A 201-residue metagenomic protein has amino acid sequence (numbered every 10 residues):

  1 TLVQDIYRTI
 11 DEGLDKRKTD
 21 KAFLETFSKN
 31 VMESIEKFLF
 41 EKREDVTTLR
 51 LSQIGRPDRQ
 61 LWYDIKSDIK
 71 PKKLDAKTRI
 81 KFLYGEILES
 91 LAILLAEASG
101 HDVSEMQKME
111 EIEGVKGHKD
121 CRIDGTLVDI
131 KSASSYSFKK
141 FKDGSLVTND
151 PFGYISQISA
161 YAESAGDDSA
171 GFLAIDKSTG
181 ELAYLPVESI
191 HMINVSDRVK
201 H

Functional and structural regions predicted by a protein language model:
T1-L127, S134-T148, F152: Metal-dependent nuclease catalytic cores that hydrolyze phosphodiester bonds in DNA/RNA, characterized by
K18, T148, S164-H201: Metal-dependent nuclease catalytic regions and adjoining charged, substrate-binding loops involved in nucleic-acid end
G85, E89, Y154-I158, S196-V199: A structural signal for well-ordered alpha-helical scaffolds and beta->alpha junctions
A98-S99, D124, A162-G171: Secondary-structure boundary elements
I130-S132, A174: Residue-level recognition of conserved beta-strand positions in structured domain cores
D150-G166: Membrane-associated lipid acylation/remodeling enzymes share a hydrophobic transmembrane-juxtamembrane segment
